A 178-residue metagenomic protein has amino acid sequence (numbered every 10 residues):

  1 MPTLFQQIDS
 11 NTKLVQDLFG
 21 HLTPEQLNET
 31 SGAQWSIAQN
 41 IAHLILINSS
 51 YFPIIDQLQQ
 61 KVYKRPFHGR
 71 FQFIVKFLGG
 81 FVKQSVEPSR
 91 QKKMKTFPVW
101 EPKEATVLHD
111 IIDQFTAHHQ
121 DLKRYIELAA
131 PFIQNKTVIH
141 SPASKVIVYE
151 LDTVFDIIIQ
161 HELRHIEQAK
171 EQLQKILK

Functional and structural regions predicted by a protein language model:
M1, Q34, E104-I112, V148 (+1 more regions): Active-site oxyanion-binding pockets that recognize sulfate/phosphate
M1-D9, K13-W35: An N-terminal domain-cap segment
P2-F5, D9, I41, I45 (+4 more regions): Short amphipathic alpha-helical segments with heptad-repeat character
T3, T23, P66-G69, E87 (+2 more regions): Serine/threonine-rich low-complexity intrinsically disordered regions
Q7, G20-H21, W35, Q91 (+4 more regions): General secondary-structure edge motif
N11, L18-H21, F77-Q134: Acidic/histidine-rich alpha-helical segments that form the ligand environment of transition-metal centers
T30-K83, Q120-L128, F132-K178: Short, contiguous alpha-helical
